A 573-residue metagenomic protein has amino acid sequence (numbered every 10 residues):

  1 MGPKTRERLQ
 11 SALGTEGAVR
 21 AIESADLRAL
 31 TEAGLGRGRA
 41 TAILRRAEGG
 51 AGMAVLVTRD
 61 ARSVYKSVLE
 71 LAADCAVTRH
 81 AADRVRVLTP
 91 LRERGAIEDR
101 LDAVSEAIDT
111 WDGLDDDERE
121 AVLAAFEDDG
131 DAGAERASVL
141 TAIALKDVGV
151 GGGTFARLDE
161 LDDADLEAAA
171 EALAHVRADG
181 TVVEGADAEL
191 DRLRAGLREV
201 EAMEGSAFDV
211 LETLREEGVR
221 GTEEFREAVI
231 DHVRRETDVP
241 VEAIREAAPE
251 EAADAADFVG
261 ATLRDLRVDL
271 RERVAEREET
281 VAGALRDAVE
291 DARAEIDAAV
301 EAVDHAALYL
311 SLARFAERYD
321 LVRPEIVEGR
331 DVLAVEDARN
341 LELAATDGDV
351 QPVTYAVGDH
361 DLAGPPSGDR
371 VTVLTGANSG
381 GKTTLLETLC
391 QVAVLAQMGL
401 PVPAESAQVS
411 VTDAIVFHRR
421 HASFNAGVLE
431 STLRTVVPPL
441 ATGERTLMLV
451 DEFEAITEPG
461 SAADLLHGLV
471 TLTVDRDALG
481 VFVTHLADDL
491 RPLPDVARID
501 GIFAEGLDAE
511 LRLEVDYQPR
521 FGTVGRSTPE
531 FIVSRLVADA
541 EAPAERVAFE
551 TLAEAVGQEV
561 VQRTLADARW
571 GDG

Functional and structural regions predicted by a protein language model:
M1-T213: Conserved amphipathic alpha-helical "coupling/scaffold" segments that transmit conformational changes between domains
L145-K146, V150, L161, V241 (+3 more regions): Short, ordered beta-strand-loop transition motifs
D159-R177, E212-V268: Extended, EK/Q-rich alpha-helical coiled-coil segments that serve as long dimerization/scaffolding arms in large
D191-G205, V268, E272, D297 (+2 more regions): Generic structural signal for well-ordered, non-transmembrane alpha-helical segments in soluble/cytosolic regions
E201, F208-T222, R271, E278-L285 (+4 more regions): Coiled-coil heptad-register positions
D238-L310: Extended, charged coiled-coil "arm/hinge" scaffolds of SMC/Rad50-like chromosome-maintenance ATPases and other large
A294-D347: Charged, amphipathic alpha-helical linker segments immediately N-terminal to NTP-binding catalytic cores
A334-G573: ATPase nucleotide-binding head domains, primarily ABC-like/P-loop NTPase cores
